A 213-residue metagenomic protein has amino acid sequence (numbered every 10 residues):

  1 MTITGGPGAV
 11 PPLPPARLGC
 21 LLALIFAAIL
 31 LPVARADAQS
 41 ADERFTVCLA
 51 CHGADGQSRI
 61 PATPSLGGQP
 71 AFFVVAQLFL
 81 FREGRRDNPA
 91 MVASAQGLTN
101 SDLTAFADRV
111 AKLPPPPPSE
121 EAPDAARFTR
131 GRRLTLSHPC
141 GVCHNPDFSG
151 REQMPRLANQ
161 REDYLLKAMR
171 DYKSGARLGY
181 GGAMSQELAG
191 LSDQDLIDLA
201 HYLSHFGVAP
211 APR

Functional and structural regions predicted by a protein language model:
M1-A16: N-terminal secretory signal peptides that target proteins for export/translocation
G19-L30: Bacterial N-terminal signal peptides
A36-D55, P118-S119, P123-P146, R161: Sequence/structural segment immediately N-terminal to covalent heme-attachment motifs in c-type and related
G56-N88, V92-L98, R132, L136 (+3 more regions): Gly/Gly-Pro-rich "capping" loops immediately C-terminal to redox-active cysteine motifs in periplasmic/lumenal
P89-S94, S119-D124, G181-E187, P212-R213: Short, tandemly repeated low-complexity microdomains enriched for cysteine and small residues
Q96-P118, D163, E187-R213: C-terminal capping alpha-helices of c-type cytochrome domains
